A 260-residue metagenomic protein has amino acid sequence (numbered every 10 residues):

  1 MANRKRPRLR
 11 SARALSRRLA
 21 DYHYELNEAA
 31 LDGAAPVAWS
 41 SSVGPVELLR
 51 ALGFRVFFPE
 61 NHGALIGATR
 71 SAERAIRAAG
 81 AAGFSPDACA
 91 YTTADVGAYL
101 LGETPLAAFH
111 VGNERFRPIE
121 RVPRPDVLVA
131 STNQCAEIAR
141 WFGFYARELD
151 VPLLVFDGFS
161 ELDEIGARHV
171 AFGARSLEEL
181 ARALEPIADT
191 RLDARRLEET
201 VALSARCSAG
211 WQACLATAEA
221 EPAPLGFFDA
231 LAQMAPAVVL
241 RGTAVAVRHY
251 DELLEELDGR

Functional and structural regions predicted by a protein language model:
M1-P36, A174, E178-R260: A charged, amphipathic alpha-helical module
A2-E185, L192: Trp/Phe/Arg-rich N-terminal binding region typifying the photolyase-homology
